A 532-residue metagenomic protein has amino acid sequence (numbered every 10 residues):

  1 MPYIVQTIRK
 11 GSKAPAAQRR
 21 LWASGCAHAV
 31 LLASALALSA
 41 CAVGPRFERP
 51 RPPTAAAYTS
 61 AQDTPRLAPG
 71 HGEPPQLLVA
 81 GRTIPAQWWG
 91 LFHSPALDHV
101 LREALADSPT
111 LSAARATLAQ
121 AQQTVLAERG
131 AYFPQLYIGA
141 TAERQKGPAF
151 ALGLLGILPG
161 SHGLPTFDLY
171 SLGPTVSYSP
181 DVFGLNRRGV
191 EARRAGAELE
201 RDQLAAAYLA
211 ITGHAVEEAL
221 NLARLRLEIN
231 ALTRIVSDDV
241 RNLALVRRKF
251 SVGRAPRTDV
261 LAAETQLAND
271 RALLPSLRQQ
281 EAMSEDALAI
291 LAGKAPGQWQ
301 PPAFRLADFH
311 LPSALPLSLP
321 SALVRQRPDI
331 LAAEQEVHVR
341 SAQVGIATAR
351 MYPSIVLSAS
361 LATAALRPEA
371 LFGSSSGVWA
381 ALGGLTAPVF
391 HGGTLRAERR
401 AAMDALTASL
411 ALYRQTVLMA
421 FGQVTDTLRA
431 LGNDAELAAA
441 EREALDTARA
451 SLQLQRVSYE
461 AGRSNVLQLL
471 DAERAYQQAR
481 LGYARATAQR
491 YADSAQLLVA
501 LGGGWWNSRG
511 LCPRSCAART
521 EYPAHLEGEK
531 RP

Functional and structural regions predicted by a protein language model:
M1-A23: N-terminal secretory signal peptides that target proteins for export/translocation
P2-V5, A27-L31, A35-A106, L152-I157 (+7 more regions): Terminal intrinsically disordered/low-complexity segments used for targeting and assembly
V43-P50, A57, Q87, H93-E103 (+6 more regions): Small/polar-residue-enriched beta-strand and adjacent coil segments characteristic of outer-membrane beta-barrel
D107-S108, V252, A461: Charged, alpha-helical scaffolding/interaction elements associated with membrane systems
A114-E128, A207, I211-R248, E264-D270 (+6 more regions): Amphipathic alpha-helical coiled-coil segments
L126-A127, K146-A149, A272-P275, G297: Secretory-pathway/luminal and periplasmic proteins that interact with or process carbohydrate-rich
V252-A255, L273-L274, K294: Amphipathic alpha-helical interface segments used for oligomerization, scaffolding, and membrane association
